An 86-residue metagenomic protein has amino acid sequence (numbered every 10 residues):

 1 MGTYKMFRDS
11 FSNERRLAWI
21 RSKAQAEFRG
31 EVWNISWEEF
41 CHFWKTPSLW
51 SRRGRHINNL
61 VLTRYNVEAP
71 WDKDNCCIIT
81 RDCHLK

Functional and structural regions predicted by a protein language model:
M1-R52: Contiguous alpha-helical segments
H42, I78-R81: Generic alpha-helical structural context detector
S48-I79: Histidine-centered nuclease catalytic patch
H84: Cys/His-coordinated zinc-binding microdomains
